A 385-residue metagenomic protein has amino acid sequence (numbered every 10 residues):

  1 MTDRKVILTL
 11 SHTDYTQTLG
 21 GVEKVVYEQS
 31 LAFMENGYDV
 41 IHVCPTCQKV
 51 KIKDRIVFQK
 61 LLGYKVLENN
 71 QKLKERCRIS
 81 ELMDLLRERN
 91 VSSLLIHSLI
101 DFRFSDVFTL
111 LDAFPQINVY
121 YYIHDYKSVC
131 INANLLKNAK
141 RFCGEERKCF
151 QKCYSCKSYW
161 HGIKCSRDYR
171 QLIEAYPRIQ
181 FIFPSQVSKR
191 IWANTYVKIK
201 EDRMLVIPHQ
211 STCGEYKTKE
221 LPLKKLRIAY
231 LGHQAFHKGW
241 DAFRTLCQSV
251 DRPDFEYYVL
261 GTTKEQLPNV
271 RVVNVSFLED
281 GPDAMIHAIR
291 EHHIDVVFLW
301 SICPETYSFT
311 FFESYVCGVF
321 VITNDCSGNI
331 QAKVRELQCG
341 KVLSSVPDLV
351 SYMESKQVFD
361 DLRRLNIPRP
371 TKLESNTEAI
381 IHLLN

Functional and structural regions predicted by a protein language model:
M1-E305, T310-L384: Catalytic cores of nucleotide-sugar-dependent glycosyltransferases that transfer UDP/GDP/TDP-activated
